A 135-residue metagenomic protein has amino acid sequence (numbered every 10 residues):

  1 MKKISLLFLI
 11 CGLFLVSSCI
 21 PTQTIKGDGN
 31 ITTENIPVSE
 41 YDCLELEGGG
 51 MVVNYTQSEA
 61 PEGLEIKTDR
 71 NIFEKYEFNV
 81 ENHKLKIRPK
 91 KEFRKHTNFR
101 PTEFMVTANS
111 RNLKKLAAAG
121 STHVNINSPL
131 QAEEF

Functional and structural regions predicted by a protein language model:
K2-F135: Intrinsically disordered, low-complexity terminal regions
